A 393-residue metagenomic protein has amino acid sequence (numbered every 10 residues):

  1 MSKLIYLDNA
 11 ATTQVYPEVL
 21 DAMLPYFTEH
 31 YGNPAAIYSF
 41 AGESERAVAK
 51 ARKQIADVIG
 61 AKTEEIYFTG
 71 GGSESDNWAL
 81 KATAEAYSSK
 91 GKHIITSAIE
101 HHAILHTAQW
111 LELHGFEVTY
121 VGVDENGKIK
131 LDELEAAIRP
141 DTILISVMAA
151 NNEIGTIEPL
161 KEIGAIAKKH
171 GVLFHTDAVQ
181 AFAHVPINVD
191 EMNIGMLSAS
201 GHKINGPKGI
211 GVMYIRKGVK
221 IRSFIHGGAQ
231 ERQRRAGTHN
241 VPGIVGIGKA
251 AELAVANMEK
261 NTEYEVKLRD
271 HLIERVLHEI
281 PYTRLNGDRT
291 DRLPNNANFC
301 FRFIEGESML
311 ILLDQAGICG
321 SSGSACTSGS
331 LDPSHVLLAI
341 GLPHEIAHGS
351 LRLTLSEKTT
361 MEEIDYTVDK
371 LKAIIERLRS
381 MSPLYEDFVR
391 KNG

Functional and structural regions predicted by a protein language model:
M1-G393: Pyridoxal 5′-phosphate
